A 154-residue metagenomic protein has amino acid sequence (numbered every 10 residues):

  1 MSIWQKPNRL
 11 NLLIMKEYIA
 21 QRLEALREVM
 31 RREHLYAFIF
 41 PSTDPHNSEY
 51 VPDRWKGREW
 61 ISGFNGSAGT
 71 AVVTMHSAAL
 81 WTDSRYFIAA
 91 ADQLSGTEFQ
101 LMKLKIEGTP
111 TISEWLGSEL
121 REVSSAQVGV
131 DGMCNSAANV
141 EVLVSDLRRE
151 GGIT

Functional and structural regions predicted by a protein language model:
W4, R9-T154: Terminal domain-start leader segments
